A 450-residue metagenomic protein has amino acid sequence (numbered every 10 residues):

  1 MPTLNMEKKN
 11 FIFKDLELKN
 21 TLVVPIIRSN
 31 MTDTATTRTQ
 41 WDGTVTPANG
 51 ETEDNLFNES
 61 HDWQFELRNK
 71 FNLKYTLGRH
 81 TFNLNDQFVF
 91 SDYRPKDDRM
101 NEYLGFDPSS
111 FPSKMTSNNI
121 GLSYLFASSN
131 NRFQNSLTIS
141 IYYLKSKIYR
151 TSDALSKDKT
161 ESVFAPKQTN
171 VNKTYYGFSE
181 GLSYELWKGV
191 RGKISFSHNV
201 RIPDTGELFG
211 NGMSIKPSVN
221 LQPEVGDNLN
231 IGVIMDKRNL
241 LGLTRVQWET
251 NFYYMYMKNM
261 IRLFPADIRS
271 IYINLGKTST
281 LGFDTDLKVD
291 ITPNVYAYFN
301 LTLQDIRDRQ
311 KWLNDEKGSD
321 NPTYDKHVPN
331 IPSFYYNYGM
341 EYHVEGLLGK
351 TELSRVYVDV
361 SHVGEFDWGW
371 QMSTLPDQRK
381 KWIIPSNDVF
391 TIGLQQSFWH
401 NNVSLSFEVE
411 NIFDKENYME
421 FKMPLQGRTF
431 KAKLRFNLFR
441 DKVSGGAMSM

Functional and structural regions predicted by a protein language model:
M1, N30-A48, R94-Y103, K147-S156 (+7 more regions): Outer-membrane beta-barrel translocator domains and adjoining extracellular loop/strand segments of Gram-negative
M1, N5, T52-S60, N101-P112 (+8 more regions): Extracellular loop and loop/strand-boundary signature of outer-membrane beta-barrel proteins
M1-E161, T174-G177, S183-W187, S195-S197 (+2 more regions): Face-selective signature of the C-terminal outer-membrane beta-barrel domain
K9-F13, T76-H80, S117, A127-F133 (+10 more regions): Outer-membrane beta-barrel channels and translocator barrels
V24-N30, L77-R79, F88-R94, F126-N130 (+11 more regions): Transmembrane beta-strands of outer-membrane beta-barrel pores
R79, Q247-Y256, I273-W368: Gram-negative outer-membrane beta-barrel transporters
S123-L125, E180-E185, I194, E224-N230 (+1 more regions): Conserved C-terminal beta-signal and adjacent last beta-strands/turns of outer-membrane beta-barrel proteins
E185, G192-S197, P223-L281, T302 (+1 more regions): Membrane-embedded beta-barrel scaffold of Gram-negative outer-membrane proteins
